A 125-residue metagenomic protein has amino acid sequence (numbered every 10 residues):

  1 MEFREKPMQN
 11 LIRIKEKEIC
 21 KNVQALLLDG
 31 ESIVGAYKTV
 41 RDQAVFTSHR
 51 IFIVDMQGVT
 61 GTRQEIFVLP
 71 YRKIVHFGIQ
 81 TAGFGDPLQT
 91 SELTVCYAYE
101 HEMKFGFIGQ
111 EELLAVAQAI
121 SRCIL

Functional and structural regions predicted by a protein language model:
M1-A44, E102, I108-Q110, L114-A115 (+1 more regions): Anionic N-terminal interaction surfaces
E2-F3, G78-G83, T94, E111 (+1 more regions): Cysteine-rich, disulfide-bonded extracellular modules and peptides in secreted proteins and receptor ectodomains
L28, H76-I79, Q118-L125: Short, intrinsically disordered, mixed-charge
D29-Q43, T47-T94, H101: Phosphoinositide-binding peripheral membrane targeting modules
L93-C96, V116-I120: Cytosol/matrix-facing juxtamembrane amphipathic, basic-hydrophobic segments adjacent to a transmembrane helix
